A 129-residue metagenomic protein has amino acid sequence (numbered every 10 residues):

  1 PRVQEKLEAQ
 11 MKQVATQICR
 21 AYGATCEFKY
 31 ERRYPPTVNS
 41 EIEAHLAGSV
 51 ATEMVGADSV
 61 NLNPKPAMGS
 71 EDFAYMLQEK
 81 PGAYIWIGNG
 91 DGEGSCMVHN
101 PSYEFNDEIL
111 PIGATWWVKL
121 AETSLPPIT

Functional and structural regions predicted by a protein language model:
P1-T129: Metal-dependent amide/peptide-bond hydrolase catalytic core, centered on the "pita-bread" metallohydrolase fold
